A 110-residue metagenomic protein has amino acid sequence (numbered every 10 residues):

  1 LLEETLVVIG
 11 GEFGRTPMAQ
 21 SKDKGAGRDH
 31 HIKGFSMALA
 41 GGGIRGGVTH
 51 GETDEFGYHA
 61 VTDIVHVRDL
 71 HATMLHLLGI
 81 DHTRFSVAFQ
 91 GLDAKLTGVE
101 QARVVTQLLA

Functional and structural regions predicted by a protein language model:
L1-A110: Ligand-binding pockets and gating/stacking loops
